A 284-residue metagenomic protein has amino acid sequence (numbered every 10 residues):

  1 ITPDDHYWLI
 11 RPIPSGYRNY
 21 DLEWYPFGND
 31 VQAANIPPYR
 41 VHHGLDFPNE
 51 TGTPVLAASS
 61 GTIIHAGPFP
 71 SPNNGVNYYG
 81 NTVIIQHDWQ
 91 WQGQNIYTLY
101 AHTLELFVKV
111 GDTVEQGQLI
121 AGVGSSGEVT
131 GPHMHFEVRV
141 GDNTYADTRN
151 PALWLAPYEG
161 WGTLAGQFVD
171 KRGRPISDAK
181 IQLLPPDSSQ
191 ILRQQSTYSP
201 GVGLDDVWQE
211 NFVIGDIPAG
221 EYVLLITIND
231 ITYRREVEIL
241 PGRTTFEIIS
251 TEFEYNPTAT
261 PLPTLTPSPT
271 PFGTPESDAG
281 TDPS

Functional and structural regions predicted by a protein language model:
I1-N81, Q86, Q90, Q116 (+9 more regions): Surface-exposed, glycine-biased beta-strand/turn segments
H43, F47, N74-H87, L99-T103 (+1 more regions): Conserved, short, structured surface segments that act as functional micro-motifs
G52, V108-V110: Glycine-rich beta-strand-centered segment in the early N-terminal region that forms part of a ligand/cofactor-binding
Q92, D206: Residue-level marker of regulatory loop/turn positions in helix-turn-helix DNA-binding domains and in histidine
Q94-T98: A short beta-strand-loop-beta hairpin characteristic of the jelly-roll/cupin
Y100, I214-G215: Hydrophobic core positions of the immunoglobulin-like beta-sandwich fold
G141, S199, W208: Glycan-recognition surfaces in beta-rich domains, encompassing non-catalytic CBMs and lectin-like receptor-binding
A146-W154, T232-Y233, E238-S284: Extracellular beta-sheet/turn segments enriched in Thr/Pro/Gly and aliphatic residues
